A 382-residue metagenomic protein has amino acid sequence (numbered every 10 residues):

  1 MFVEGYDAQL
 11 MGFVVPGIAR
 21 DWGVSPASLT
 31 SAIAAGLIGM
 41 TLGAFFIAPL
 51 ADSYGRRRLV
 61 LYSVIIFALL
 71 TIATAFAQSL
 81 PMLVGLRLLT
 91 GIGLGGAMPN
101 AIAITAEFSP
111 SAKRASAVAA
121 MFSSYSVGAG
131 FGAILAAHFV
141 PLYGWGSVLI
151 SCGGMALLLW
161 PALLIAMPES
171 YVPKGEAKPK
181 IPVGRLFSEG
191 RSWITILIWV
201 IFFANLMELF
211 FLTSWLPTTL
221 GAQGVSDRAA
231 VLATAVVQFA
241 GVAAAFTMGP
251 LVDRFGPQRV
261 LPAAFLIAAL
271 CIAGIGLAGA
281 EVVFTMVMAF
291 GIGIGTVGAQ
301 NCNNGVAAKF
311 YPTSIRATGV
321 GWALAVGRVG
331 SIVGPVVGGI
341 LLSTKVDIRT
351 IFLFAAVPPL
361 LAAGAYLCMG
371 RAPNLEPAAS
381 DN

Functional and structural regions predicted by a protein language model:
M11-G12, G190-F246: Extracytoplasmic gate region of multi-pass secondary transporters
G12-L42, A229: Extracellular/periplasmic helix-loop-helix junction of adjacent transmembrane segments in MFS-like secondary
G23, G55, F76-M82, P110 (+2 more regions): Helix-breaking motifs and short loop linkers at transmembrane-helix boundaries and internal kinks in secondary membrane
L42-L80: Conserved MFS/SLC helix-loop-helix module at the cytosolic interface between two early adjacent transmembrane helices
S53-S63, R254-F265: Cytoplasmic membrane-interface "Motif A"-like loop-to-helix N-cap segments of 12-TM Major Facilitator Superfamily
L86-S123: Cytoplasmic helix-loop-helix junction between adjacent transmembrane helices in 12-TM secondary transporters
M121-I165: Helix-loop-helix hairpin linking two adjacent transmembrane segments in secondary transporters
G154-P173, A362-G370: C-terminal membrane-cytosol helix-exit motif in multi-pass small-molecule transporters
